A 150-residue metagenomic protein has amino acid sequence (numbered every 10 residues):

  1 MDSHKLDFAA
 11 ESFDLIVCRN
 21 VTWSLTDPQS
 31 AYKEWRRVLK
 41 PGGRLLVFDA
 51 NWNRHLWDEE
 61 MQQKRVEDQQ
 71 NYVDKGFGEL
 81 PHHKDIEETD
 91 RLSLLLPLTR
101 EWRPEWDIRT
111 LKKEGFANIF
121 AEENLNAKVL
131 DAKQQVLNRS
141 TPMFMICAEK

Functional and structural regions predicted by a protein language model:
K5-A10: Short conserved loop adjoining the S-adenosyl-L-methionine
V17: A conserved beta-strand element that flanks and buttresses the S-adenosyl-L-methionine
N20-V21: Short catalytic micro-motifs in class I SAM-dependent methyltransferases
Q29-R44: A short glycine-rich, Lys/Arg-flanked "PGG" loop and its adjoining helix->strand segment in the class I
R44-K84: Conserved class I S-adenosyl-L-methionine
E79-L98: Short, glycine-/aromatic-enriched active-site segment of Class I SAM-dependent methyltransferases
P97-E122: Short alpha-helix
E114-A117, D131-K150: Core SAM-dependent methyltransferase catalytic element
